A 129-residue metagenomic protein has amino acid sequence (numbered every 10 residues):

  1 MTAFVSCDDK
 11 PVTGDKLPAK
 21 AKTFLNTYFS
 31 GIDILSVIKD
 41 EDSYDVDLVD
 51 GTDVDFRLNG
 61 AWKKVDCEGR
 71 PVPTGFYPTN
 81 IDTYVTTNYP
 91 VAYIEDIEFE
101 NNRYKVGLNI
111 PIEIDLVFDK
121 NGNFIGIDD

Functional and structural regions predicted by a protein language model:
T2-S6: C-terminal motif of bacterial Sec signal peptides marking the signal peptidase cleavage site
C7-G14: Bacterial lipoprotein signal-peptidase II cleavage site
G14-D129: First exposed extracellular module after export/assembly in secreted or surface-exposed proteins
